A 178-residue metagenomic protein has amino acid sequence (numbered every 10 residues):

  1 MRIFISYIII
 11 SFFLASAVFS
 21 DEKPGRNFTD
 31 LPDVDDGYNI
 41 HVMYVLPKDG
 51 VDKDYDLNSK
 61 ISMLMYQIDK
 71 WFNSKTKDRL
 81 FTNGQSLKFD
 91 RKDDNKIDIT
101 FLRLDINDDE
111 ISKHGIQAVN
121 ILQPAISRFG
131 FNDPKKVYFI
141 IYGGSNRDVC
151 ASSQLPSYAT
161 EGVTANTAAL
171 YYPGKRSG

Functional and structural regions predicted by a protein language model:
M1-F4: Positively charged n-region of N-terminal signal peptides that target proteins for export
Y7-A15: Bacterial N-terminal signal peptides
S16-S20: Sec/Tat signal peptide C-region and signal peptidase I cleavage site
D21-V137, I141-P156: Propeptide-to-catalytic entry region of secreted or membrane-anchored zinc metalloproteases
D148-G178: Active-site scaffold of zinc-dependent metalloenzymes
